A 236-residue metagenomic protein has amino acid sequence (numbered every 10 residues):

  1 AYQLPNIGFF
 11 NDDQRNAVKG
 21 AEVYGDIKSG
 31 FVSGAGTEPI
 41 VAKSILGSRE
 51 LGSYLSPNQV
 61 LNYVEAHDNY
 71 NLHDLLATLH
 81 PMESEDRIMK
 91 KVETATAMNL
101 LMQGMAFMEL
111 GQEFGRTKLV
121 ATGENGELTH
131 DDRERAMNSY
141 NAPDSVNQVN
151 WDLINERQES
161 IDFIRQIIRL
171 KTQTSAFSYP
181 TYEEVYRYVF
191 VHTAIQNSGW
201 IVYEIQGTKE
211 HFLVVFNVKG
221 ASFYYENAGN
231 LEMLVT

Functional and structural regions predicted by a protein language model:
A1-G115, A121-G123, S178, Y182 (+3 more regions): Conserved alpha/beta catalytic core and glycan-binding cleft of carbohydrate-active enzymes
I88-M89, L100-M108, Q112-F114, K118 (+1 more regions): Carbohydrate-interacting/catalytic domains
